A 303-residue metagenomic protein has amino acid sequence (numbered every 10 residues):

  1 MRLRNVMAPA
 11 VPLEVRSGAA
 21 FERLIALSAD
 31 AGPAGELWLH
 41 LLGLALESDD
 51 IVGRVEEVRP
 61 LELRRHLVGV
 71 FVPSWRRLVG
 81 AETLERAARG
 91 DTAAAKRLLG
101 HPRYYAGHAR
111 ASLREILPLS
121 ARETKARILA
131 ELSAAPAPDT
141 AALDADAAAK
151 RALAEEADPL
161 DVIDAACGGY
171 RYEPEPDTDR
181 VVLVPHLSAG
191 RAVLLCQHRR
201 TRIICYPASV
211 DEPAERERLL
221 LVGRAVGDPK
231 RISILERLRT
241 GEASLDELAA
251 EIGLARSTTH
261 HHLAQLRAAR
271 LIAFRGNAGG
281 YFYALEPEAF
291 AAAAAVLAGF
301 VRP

Functional and structural regions predicted by a protein language model:
M1-P176, V182, R202: N-terminal, charged low-complexity regulatory/assembly segments
M7-A8, R97-H101, S112, I116 (+7 more regions): Generic preference for well-ordered secondary structure
G43, V184-S188, A284: Residue-level recognition of well-ordered secondary-structure positions
V182-G279, A291-V296, F300-P303: Extended mid-to-C-terminal alpha-helical interaction segments
G279-L285: Minor-groove-contacting beta-hairpin "wing" of winged helix-turn-helix DNA-binding domains
P287-A289: A short, acidic, flexible beta-alpha connecting loop/helix-capping segment that sits on the rim of active
